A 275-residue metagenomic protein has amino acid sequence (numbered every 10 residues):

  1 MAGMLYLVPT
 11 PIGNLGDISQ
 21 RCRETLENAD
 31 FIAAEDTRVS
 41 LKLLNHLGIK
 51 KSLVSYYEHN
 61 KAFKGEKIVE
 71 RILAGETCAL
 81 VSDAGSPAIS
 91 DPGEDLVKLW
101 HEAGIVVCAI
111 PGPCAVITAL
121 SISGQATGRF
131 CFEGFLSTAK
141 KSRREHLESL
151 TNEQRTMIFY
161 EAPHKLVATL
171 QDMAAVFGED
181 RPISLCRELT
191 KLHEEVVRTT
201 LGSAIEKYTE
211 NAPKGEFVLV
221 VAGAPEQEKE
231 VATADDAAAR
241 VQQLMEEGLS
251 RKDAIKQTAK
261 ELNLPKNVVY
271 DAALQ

Functional and structural regions predicted by a protein language model:
M1-E58: Glycine-rich, flexible N-terminal cofactor/catalytic loop recognition
A2, T156, P163-Q275: A contiguous loop/helix-start segment that scaffolds small-molecule binding in enzyme catalytic cores
G3-L5, G75-A79, R155-T156: Loop/turn-to-beta-strand initiation segments
L26-I32, G104-C108, T156-M157: Short active-site oxyanion
A34, A109-G112, F159, L185: General beta-strand structural signal in soluble alpha/beta enzymes
S55-F63, L136-K140: Conserved helicase motor
P92-E94, R251: Glycine-centered tight-turn and secondary-structure capping sites
D95-E153: Class I SAM-dependent methyltransferase SAM-binding "motif I" and its flanking Rossmann-like core
